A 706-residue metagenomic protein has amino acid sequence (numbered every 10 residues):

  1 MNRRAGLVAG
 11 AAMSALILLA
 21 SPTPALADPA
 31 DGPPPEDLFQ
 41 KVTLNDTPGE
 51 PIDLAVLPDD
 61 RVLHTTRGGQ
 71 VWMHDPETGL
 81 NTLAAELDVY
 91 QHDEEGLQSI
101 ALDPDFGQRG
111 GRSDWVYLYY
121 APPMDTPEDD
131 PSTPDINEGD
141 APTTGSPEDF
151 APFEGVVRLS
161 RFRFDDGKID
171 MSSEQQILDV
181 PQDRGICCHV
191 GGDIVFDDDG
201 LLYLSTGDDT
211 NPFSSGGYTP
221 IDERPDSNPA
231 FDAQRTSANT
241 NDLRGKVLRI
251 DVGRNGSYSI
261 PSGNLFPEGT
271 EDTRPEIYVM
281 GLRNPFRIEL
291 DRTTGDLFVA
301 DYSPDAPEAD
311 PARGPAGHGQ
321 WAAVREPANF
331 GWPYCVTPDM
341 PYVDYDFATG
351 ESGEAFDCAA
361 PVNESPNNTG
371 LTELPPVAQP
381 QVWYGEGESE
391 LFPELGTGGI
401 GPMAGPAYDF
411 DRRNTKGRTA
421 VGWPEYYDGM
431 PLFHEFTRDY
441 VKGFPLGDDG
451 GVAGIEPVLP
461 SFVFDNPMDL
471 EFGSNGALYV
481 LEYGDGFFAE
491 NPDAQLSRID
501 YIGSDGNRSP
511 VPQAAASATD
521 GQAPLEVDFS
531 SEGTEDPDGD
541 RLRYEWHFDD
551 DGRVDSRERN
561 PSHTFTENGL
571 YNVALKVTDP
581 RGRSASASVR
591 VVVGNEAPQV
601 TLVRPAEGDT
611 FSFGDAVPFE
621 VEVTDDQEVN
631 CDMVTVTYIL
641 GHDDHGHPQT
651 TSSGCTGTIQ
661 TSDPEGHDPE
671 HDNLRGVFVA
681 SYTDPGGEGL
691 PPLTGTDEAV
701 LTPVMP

Functional and structural regions predicted by a protein language model:
D31, G68-G69, E95-L97, D105-W115 (+5 more regions): Beta-propeller domain segments
N507-V511, A597-Q599: Proline-centered linker/hinge motifs at extracellular inter-domain junctions
A518-L525, D609-D615: Short, solvent-exposed loop/linker segments at the N-terminal edge of repeated beta-sheet extracellular domains
S530-D538, E622-Q627: Acidic, Ser/Thr
R543-H563, N630, I639-T661: Surface-exposed, flexible coil segments in extracellular/virion-facing regions
L575, V621, G676-A680: Hydrophobic/tyrosine-rich beta-strand signature of extracellular beta-sandwich/beta-rich modules, prominently
T578-R583, S681-P692: Short, solvent-exposed loop/turn segments at the edges of extracellular beta-sandwich modules
